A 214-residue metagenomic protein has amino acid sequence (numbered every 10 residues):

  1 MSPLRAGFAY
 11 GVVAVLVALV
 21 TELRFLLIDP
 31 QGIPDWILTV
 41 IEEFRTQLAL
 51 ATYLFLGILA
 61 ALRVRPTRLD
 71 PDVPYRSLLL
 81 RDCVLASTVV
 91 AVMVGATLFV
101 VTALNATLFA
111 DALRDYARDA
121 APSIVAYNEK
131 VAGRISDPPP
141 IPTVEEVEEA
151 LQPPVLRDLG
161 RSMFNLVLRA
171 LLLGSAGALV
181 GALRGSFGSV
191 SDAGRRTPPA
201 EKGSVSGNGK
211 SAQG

Functional and structural regions predicted by a protein language model:
M1-D70: Transmembrane alpha-helical insertion/packing segments
R5-A9, D82-V94: Alpha-helical transmembrane segments of multi-pass membrane proteins
A14-T21, V90-T102, L173-R184: Alpha-helical transmembrane segments of multipass membrane proteins
T67-V84: Amphipathic, cytosolic membrane-interfacial segments at TM-TM junctions
T97-G133: Functional transmembrane-helix hotspots
Y116, A120-A121, S191-K210: Short, highly charged, low-complexity non-transmembrane loops/tails of multi-pass membrane proteins
E145-S175: Individual transmembrane alpha-helix segments
S175-E201: Cytosolic juxtamembrane helix at the C-terminal end of the final transmembrane segment
